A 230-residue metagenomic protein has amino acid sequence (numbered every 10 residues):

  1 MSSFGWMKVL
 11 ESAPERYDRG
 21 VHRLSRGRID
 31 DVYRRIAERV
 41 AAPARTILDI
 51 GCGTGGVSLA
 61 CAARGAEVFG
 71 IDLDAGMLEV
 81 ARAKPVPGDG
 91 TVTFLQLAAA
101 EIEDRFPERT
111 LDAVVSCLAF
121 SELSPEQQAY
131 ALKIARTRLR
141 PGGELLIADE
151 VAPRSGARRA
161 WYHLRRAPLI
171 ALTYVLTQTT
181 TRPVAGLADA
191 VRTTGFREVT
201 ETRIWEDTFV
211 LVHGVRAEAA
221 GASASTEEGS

Functional and structural regions predicted by a protein language model:
M1-A42: Conserved class I S-adenosyl-L-methionine
A44-T46: Nucleotide donor/acceptor-binding cores
L48, T54-I102: Class I SAM-dependent methyltransferase SAM/SAH-binding core
D104-V114: A short acidic, Gly/Pro-enriched loop at the edge of an enzyme's catalytic core that lines a small-molecule cofactor
A113-Q127: A short SAM/SAH-binding and catalytic strip from SAM-dependent methyltransferases
A129-P141: A short glycine-rich, Lys/Arg-flanked "PGG" loop and its adjoining helix->strand segment in the class I
A148-T194, T200-T202: C-terminal alpha-helical "lid/dimerization" subdomain adjacent to the S-adenosyl-L-methionine
T194-R197, R203-S230: Core SAM-dependent methyltransferase catalytic element
